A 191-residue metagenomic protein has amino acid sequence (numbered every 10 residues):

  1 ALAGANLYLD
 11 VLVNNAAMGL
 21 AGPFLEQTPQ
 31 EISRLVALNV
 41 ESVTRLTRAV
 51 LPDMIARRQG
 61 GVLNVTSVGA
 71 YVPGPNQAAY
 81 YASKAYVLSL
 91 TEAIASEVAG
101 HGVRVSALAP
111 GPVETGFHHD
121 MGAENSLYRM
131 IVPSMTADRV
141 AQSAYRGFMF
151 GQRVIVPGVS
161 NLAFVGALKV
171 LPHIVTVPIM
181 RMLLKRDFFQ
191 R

Functional and structural regions predicted by a protein language model:
N15-L20: Conserved NAD(P)H cofactor-binding loop of Rossmann-fold oxidoreductase domains
P23-F24, E31-R34: Substrate-binding pocket helix/loop in short-chain dehydrogenase/reductase
L25, G74-A78: Active-site loop immediately N-terminal to the catalytic Tyr-X3-Lys motif of short-chain dehydrogenase/reductase
T47, S83: Active-site helix of classical SDR
S67: Residue(s) in the substrate-gating loop at a strand-loop-helix junction that position the organic substrate next
V72, A93-R104: Active-site-adjacent segment of SDR/Rossmann-fold oxidoreductases
G100-A163, I174, F188: SDR active-site lid
